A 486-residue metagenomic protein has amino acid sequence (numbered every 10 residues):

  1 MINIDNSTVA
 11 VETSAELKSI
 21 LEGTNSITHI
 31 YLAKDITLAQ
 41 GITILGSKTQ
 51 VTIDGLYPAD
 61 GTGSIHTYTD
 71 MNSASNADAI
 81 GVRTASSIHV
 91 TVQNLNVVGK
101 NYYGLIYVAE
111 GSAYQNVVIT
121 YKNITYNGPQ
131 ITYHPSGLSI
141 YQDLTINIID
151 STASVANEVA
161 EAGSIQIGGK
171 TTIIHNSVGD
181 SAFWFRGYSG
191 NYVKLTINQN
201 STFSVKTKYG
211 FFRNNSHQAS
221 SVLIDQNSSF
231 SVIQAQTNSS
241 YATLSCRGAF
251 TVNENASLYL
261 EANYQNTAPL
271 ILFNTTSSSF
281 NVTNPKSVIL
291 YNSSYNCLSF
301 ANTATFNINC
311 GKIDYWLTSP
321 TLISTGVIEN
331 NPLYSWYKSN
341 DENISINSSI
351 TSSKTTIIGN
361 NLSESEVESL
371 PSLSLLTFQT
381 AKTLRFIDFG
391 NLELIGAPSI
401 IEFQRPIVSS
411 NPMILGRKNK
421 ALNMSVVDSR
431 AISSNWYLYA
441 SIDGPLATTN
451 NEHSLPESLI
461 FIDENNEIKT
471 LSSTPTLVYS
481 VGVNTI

Functional and structural regions predicted by a protein language model:
M1-S19, N284-N296, A301-N391: Extracellular/surface-exposed low-complexity segments
N3-D5, L21-S26, L45-S47, T84: Flexible, charged surface loops at secondary-structure boundaries
V9-E12, G23-A39, Q50-P58: Glycine-rich repeat segments that build the extracellular carbohydrate-interaction surface of secreted and virion
L38-I53, S64-N94, V98-N116: Extracellular beta-strand-rich solenoid/capping regions of secreted or surface-exposed proteins that bind or remodel
V51, L56, V90-S151, N157-V159 (+18 more regions): Solvent-exposed loop/turn tips at the surfaces of repeat/solenoid architectures
D60-A79, T237-S240, S324-N331, W336-N343 (+3 more regions): Surface-exposed intrinsically disordered loops and tails
N76-A85, I106-G111, I131-G137, A156-S164 (+5 more regions): Tandem-repeat/low-complexity and Cys-motif detector
R385-I486: Signature of Gram-negative chaperone-usher
